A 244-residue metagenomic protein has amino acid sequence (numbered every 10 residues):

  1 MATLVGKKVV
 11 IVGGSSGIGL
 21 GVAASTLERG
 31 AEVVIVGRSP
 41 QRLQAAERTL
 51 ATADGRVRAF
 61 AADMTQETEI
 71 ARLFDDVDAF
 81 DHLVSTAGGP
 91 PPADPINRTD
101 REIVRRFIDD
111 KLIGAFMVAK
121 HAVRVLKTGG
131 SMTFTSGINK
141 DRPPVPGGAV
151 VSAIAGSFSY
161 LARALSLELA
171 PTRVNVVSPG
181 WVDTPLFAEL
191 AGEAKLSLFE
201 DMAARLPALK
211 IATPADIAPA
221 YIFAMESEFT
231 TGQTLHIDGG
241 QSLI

Functional and structural regions predicted by a protein language model:
S15-G17: Conserved glycine-rich cofactor-binding loop
G88-R105: Conserved mid-core segment of classical short-chain dehydrogenase/reductases
F107-I108, M117, S131-A170, W181-V182: Catalytic loop of short-chain dehydrogenase/reductase
V125, A164-R173, E228: Active-site-adjacent segment of SDR/Rossmann-fold oxidoreductases
P179-E189: Short, flexible catalytic-loop segment of classical short-chain dehydrogenase/reductase
K195-D216: Catalytic Tyr-x(3-8)-Lys segment
K210-I237, S242: C-terminal substrate-recognition "lid" of short-chain dehydrogenase/reductases
